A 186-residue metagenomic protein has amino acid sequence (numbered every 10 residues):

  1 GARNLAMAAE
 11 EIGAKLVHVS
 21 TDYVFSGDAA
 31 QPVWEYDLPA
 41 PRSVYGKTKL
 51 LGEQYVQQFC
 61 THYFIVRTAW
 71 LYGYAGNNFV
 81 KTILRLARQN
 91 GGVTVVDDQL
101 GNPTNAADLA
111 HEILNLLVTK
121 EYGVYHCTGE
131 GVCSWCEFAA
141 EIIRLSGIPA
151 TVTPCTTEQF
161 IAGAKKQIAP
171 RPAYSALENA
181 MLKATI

Functional and structural regions predicted by a protein language model:
G1-V17: NAD(P)-cofactor binding segment of oxidoreductase domains
A2, F79-V80, A106, A110 (+4 more regions): A general structural signal for well-ordered alpha-helical segments in protein cores
E11, K15, V24-V66, L71: Catalytic helix-loop patch of NAD(P)-dependent Rossmann-fold dehydrogenases
T21, T68, G129: Short acidic donor-binding/metal-coordinating loop in glycosyltransferase active sites
S43, G101-T104, C133, L177: Residue-level signal for the nucleotide or nucleotide-sugar donor/cofactor binding architecture
Q54-G101, A107-D108, L114: NAD(P)-dependent short-chain dehydrogenase/reductase
E112, T119-Q167, A180: Mid/C-terminal beta-alpha module of Rossmann-like enzyme folds, strongest in SDR-family dehydrogenases/epimerases
P170-I186: C-terminal amphipathic/interface module of NAD(P)-dependent oxidoreductases and related NAD-binding regulators
